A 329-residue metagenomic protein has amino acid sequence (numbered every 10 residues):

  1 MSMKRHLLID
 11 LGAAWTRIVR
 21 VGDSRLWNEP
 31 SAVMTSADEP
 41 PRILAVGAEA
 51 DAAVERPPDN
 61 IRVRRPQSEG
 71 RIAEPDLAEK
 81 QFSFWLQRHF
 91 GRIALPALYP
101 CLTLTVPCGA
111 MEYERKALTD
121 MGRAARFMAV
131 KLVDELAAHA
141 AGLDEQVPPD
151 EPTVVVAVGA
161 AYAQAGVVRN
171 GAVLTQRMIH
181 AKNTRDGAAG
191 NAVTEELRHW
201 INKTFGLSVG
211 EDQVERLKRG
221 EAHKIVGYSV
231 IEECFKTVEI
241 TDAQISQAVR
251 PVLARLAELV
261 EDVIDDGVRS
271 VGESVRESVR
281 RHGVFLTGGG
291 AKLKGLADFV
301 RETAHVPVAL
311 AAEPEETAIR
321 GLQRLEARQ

Functional and structural regions predicted by a protein language model:
M1-E29, M34-R42, A48-V156, V168-V284 (+3 more regions): Nucleotide/phosphate-binding catalytic cleft detector across ATP-hydrolyzing and phosphate-transferring enzymes
G159-Y162: Gly/Ser-rich catalytic serine loop of serine hydrolases
